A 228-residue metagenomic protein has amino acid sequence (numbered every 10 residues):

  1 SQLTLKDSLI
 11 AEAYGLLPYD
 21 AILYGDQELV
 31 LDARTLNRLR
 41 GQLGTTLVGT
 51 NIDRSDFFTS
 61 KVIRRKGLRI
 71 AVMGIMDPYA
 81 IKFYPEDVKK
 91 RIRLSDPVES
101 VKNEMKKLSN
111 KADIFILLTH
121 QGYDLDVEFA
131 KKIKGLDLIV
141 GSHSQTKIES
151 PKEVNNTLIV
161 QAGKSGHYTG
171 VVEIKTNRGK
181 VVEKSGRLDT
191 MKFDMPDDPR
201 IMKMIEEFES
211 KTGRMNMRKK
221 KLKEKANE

Functional and structural regions predicted by a protein language model:
S1-E228: Acidic, metal/ion-coordinating pockets
